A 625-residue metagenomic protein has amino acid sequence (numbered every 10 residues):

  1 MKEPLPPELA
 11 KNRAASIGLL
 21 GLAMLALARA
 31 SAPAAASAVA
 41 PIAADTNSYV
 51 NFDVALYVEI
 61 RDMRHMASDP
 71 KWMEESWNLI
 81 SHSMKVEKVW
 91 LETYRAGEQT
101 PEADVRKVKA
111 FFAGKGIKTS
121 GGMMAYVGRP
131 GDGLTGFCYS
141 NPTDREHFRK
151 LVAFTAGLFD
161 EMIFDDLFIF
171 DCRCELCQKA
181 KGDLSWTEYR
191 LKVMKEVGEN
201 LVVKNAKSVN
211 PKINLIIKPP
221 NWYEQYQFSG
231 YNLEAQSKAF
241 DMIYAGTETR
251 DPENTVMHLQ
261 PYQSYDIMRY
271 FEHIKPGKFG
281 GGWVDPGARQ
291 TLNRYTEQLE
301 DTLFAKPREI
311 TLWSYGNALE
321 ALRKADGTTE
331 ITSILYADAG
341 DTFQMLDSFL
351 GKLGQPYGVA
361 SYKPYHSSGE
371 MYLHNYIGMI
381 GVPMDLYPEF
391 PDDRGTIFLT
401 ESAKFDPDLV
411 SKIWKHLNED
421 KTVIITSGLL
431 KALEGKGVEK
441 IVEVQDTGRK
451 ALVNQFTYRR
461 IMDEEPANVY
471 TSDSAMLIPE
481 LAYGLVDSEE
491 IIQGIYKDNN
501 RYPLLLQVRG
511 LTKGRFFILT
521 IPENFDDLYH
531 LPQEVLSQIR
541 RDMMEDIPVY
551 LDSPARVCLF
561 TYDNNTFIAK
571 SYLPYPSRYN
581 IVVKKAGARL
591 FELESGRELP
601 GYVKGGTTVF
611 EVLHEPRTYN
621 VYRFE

Functional and structural regions predicted by a protein language model:
M1-K2, L20, A32: N-terminal secretory targeting modules
E3-G18: Bacterial N-terminal signal peptides that target proteins for export
P6-L9, A35, A43, L481 (+1 more regions): Intrinsically disordered, low-complexity segments enriched in proline/serine/threonine
E8-L9, A26, F567: Short, low-complexity interaction segments enriched in Ser/Thr/Pro/Gly
I17-R29: Bacterial N-terminal signal peptides
R29-V39: Signal peptide processing junction and immediate N-terminal pro/mature segment of secreted/exported proteins
A38-D392, T396-F398, D406-L409, L417 (+3 more regions): Glycan-processing catalytic domains of CAZymes
T400-E625: A conserved amphipathic helix/loop scaffold that creates a polar/acidic microenvironment used either to coordinate
